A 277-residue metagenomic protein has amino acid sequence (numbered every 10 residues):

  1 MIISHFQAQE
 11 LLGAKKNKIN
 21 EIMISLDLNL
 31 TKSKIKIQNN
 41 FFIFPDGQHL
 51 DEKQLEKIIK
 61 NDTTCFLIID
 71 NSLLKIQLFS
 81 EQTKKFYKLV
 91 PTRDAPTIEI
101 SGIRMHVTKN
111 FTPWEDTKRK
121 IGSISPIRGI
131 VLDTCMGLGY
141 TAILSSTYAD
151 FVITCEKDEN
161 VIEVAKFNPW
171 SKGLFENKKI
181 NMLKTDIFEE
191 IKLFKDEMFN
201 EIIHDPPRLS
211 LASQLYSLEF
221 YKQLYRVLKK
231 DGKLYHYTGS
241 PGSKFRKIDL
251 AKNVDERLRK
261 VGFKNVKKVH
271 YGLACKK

Functional and structural regions predicted by a protein language model:
M1-P91: N-terminal auxiliary segments of SAM/dcSAM-dependent transferases
F111-G129: Conserved alpha-helix/loop element of class I SAM-dependent methyltransferases that forms part of the SAM/SAH-binding
I127-L138, I153: Conserved class I S-adenosyl-L-methionine
L138-D150: Conserved SAM-binding loop of SAM-dependent methyltransferases across substrates and taxa, primarily the Class I
C155-D196: S-adenosyl-L-methionine
Y216-K230: A short glycine-rich, Lys/Arg-flanked "PGG" loop and its adjoining helix->strand segment in the class I
D231-G239: Conserved beta-strand signature within the Rossmann-like core of class I S-adenosyl-L-methionine
P241-K277: Class I S-adenosyl-L-methionine
